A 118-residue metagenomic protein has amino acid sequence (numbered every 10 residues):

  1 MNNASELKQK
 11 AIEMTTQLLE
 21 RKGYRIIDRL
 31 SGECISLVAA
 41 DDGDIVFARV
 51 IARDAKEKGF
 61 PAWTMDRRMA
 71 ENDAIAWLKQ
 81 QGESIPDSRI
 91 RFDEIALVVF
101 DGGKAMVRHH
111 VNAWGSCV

Functional and structural regions predicted by a protein language model:
M1-R29: Acidic-basic catalytic patches of nuclease active cores, encompassing PD-(D/E)XK and other metal-cofactor nuclease
K22, E33-I35, S88-D93: Short beta-strand or tight-loop elements that sit immediately N-terminal to catalytic metal-binding acidic residues
L30-I35, A40, E83: Basic/aromatic recognition patch in beta-strand/loop cores that engages polyanionic ligands
V38-R49: Active-site beta-strand-loop-beta-strand hairpin of nuclease catalytic cores that positions key catalytic residues
I51-D101: Catalytic cores of nucleic-acid endonucleases
D93-V118: Short, low-complexity, polybasic intrinsically disordered segments
